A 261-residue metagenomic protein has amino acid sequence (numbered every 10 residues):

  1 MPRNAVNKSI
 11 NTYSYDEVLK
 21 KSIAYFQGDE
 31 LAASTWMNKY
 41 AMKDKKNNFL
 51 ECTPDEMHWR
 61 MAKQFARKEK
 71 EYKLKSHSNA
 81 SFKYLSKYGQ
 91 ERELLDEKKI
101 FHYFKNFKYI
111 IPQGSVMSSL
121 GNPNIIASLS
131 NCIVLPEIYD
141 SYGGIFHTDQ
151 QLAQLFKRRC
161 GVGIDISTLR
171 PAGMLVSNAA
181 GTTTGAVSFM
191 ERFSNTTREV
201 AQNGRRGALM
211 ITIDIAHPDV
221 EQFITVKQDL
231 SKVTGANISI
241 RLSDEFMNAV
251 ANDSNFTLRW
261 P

Functional and structural regions predicted by a protein language model:
M1-P261: Extended catalytic cores of very large enzyme megasubunits
